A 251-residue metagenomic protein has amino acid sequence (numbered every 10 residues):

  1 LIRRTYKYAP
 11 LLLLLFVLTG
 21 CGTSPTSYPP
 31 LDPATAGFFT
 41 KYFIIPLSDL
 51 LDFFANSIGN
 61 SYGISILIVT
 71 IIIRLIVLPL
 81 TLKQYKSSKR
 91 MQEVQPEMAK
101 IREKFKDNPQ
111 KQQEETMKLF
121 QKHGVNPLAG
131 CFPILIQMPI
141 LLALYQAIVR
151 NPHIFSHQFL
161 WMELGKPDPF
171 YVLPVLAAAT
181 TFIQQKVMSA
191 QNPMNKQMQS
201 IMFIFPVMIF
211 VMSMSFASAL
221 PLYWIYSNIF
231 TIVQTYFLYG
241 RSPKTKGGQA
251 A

Functional and structural regions predicted by a protein language model:
I2-A251: Helix-loop-helix
